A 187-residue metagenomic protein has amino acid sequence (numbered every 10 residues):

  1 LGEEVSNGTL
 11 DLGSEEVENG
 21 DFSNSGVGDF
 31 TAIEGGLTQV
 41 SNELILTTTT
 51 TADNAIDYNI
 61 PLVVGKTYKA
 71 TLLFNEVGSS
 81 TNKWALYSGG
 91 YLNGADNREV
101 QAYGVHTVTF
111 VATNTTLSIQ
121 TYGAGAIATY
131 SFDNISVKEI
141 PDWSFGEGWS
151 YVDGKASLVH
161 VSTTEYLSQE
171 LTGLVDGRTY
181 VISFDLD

Functional and structural regions predicted by a protein language model:
L1-D187: Polar, enzyme-active/binding microenvironments
